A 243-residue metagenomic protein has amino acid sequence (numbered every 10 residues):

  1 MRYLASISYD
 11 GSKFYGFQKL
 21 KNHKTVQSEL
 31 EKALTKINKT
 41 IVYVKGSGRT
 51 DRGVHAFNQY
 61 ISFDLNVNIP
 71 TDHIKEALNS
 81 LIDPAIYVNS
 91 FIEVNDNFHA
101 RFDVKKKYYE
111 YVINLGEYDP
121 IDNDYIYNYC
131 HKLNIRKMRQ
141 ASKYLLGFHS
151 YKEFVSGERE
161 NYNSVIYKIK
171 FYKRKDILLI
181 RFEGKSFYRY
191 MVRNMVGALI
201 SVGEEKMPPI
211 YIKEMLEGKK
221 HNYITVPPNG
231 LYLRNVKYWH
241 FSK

Functional and structural regions predicted by a protein language model:
M1-K243: Structured-RNA-binding interfaces characteristic of tRNA pseudouridine synthases
